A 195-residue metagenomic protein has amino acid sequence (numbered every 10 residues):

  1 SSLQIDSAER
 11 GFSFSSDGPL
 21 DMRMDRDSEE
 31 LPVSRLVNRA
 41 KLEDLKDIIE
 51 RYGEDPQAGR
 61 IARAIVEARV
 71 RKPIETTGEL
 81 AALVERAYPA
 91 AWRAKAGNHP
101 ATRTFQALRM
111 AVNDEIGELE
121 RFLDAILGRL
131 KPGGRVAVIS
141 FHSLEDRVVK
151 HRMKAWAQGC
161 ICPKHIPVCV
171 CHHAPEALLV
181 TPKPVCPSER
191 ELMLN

Functional and structural regions predicted by a protein language model:
S1-N195: S-adenosyl-L-methionine-dependent methyltransferase catalytic core, i.e., the SAM/SAH-binding region
